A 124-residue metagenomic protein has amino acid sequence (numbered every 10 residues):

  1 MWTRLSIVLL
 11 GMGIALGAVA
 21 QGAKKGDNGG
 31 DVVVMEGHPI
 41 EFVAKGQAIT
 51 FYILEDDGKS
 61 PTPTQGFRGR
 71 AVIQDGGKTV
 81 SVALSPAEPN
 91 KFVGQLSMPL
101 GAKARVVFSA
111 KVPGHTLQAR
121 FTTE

Functional and structural regions predicted by a protein language model:
M1-L9: Bacterial N-terminal signal peptides that target proteins for export
S6, G17-A18: Short, flexible, surface-exposed loop segments at domain boundaries
G11, A18-E124: Intrinsically disordered, low-complexity terminal tails/loops enriched in metal-binding residues
